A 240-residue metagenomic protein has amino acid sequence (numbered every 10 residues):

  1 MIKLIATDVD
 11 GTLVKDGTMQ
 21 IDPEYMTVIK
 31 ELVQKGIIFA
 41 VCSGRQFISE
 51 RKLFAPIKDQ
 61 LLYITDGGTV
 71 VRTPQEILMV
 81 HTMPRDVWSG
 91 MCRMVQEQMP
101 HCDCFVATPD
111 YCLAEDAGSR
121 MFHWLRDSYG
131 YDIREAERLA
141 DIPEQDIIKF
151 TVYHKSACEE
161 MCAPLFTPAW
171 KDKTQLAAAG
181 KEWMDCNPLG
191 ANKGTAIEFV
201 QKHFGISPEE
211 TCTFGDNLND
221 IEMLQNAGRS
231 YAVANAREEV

Functional and structural regions predicted by a protein language model:
M1-T7, K30, Q34: Non-catalytic pre-domain segments flanking phosphatase-related domains
K3-T18, L224: Asp-based phosphoryl-transfer active-site loop
I5, Y63, S230-A232: Short, well-ordered beta-strand core segments
V9, R45, G215-N217: Active-site metal-binding loops of divalent metal-dependent hydrolases
Q20-F122: Active-site phosphate-binding/coordination module
G36-A40, D59-L61, K149, E209-T211 (+1 more regions): Short active-site oxyanion
M94, H101-F214, L218-M223, N235: Conserved acidic, metal-coordinating active-site core of Asp-based, Mg2+-dependent phosphoryl-transfer enzymes
N226, S230-V240: Asp-based, Mg2+/Mn2+-dependent phosphohydrolase catalytic module
